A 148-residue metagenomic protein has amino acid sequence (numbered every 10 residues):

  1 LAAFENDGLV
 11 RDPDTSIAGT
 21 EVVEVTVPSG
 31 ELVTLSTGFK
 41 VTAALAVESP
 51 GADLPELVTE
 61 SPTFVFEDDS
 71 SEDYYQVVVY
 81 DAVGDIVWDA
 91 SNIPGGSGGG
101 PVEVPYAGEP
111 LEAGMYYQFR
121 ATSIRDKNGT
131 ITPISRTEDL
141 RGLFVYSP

Functional and structural regions predicted by a protein language model:
L1-A3, L111-G129: Beta-strand-rich modules
F4-S36: Structured interaction patches on ligand/partner-binding surfaces of diverse proteins
D7-G8, G84, I131: Residue-level signal for glycine
S16, D126-S147: Extracellular fibronectin type III
T26-P62, S147-P148: Short, compositionally biased P/S/T/A/G/V-rich stretches that sit at domain boundaries
L45-G51, E72-Y80, Y117-R120: Secretory-pathway ectodomains
E60-E72: Conserved aromatic anchor
D68, Y74-E112, D126: Recognizes extended acidic, P/S/T-rich segments that occur within or adjacent to Ig-like beta-sandwich modules
